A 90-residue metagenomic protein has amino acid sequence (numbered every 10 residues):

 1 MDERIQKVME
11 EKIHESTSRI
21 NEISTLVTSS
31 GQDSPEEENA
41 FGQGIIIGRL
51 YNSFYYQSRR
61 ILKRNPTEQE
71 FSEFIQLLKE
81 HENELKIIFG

Functional and structural regions predicted by a protein language model:
M1-S30: Short terminal alpha-helical segments
M1-V8, P35-G42, E70: Non-transmembrane, amphipathic alpha-helical segments
E15, R49, L77-E80: Charged, amphipathic alpha-helical oligomerization/scaffolding segments
D33, Q43-I46, P66, H81: Alpha-helical protein-protein interaction elements
E38-R64: Short, charge-rich amphipathic interface segments used for partner binding and complex assembly
Q57-G90: Charged low-complexity stretches with an acidic bias
